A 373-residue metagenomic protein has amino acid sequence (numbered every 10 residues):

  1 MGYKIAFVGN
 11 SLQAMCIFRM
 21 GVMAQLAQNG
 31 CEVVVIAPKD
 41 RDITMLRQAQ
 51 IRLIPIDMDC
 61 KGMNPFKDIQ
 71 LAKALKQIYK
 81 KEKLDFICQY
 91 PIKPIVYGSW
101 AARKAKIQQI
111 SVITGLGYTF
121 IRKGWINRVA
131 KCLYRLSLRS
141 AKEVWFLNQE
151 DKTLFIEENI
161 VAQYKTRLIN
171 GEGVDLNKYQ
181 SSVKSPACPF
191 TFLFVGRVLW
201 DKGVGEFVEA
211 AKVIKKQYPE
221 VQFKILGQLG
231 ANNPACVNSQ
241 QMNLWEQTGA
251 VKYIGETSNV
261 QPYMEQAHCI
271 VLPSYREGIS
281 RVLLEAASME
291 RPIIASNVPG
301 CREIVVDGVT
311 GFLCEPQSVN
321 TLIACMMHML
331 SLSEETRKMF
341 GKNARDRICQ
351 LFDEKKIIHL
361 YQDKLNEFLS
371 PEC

Functional and structural regions predicted by a protein language model:
G2, M63-K67, I156-E157, N170-P189 (+1 more regions): Acidic anion/phosphate-binding donor-loop and adjacent secondary structure in glycosyltransferase catalytic cores
I43-R47, T153, Q222-A250, I254: Short, structured helix-loop element that forms part of the nucleotide-activated donor/catalytic region
I54, R135-S181, F194: Donor nucleotide-sugar binding/catalytic pocket of nucleotide-sugar-dependent glycosyltransferases
K184-K202, F207-A211, K224: Conserved donor-binding/catalytic core segment of Leloir-type glycosyltransferases
E256, Y275: Aromatic "clamp/platform" in nucleotide-sugar-dependent glycosyltransferases that forms part of the donor/acceptor
P292-A295, V305: Short hydrophobic beta-strand element within catalytic cores of glycosyltransferases and related nucleotide-activated
D307-G308, F312-V319, H328-E334: Conserved acidic donor-binding segment of nucleotide-sugar-dependent glycosyltransferases
T321, H328, E335-L351, I357-D363: A short, well-ordered alpha-helix in the C-terminal region of glycosyltransferases
